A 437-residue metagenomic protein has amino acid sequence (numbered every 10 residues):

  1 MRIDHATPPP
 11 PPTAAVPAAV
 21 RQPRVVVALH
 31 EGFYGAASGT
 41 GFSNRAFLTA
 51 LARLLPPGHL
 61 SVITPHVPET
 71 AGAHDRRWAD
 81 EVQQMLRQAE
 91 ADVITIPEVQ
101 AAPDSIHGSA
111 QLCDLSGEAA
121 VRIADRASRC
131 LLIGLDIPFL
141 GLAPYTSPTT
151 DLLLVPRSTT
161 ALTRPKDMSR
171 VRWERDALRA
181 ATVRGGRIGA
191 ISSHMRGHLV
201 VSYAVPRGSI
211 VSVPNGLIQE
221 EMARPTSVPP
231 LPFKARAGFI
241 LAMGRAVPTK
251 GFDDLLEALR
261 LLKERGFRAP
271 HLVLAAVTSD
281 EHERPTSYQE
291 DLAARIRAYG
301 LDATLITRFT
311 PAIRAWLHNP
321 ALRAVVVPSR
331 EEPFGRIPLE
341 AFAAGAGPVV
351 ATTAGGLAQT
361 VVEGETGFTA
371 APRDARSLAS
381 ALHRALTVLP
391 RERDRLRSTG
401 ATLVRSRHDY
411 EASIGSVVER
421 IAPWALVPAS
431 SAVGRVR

Functional and structural regions predicted by a protein language model:
A28-L29, G189, P232-K250, L256-L259 (+1 more regions): Conserved donor-binding/catalytic core segment of Leloir-type glycosyltransferases
G39, P390, D394-I421: A charged, aromatic-enriched C-terminal amphipathic alpha-helix characteristic of glycosyltransferases across folds
T160, D167-I188: Membrane-proximal helix-turn-helix segments that form the acceptor-binding/catalytic region of lipid-linked
H194, G216: Carbohydrate-associated surface elements
T286-P311, W316: Nucleotide-activated donor-binding/catalytic signature segment of Leloir-type glycosyltransferases, i.e., the conserved
R330: Aromatic "clamp/platform" in nucleotide-sugar-dependent glycosyltransferases that forms part of the donor/acceptor
G347-A351: Short hydrophobic beta-strand element within catalytic cores of glycosyltransferases and related nucleotide-activated
E363-G364, F368-A375, R384-P390: Conserved acidic donor-binding segment of nucleotide-sugar-dependent glycosyltransferases
